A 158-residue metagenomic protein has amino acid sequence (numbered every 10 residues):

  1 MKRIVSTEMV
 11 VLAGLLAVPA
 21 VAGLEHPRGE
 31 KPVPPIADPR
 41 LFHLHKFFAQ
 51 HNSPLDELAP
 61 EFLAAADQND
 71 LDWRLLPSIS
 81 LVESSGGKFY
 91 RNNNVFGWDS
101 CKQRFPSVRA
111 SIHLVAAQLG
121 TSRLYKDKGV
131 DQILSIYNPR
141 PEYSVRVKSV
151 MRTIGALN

Functional and structural regions predicted by a protein language model:
K2-R28, C101-N158: Non-catalytic cell-wall polysaccharide-engagement segments
A22-G29, D38-L41, D70-V82, R109-L114: Phosphate-binding glycine-rich loops and adjacent basic patches that engage nucleotide phosphates, nucleic-acid
E30-L76, N158: Export/targeting segments at the very N-terminus of extracytoplasmic proteins
R40, L58-A59, R91-N94, K126-G129: N-terminal alpha-helical segment
A49, S53, D67-L71, L81-G87 (+3 more regions): Sec-exported extracytoplasmic/periplasmic mature domains
D67-D70, R74, N92, P141 (+1 more regions): Alpha-helix boundary/capping detector
P77-P106: Short, surface-exposed glycine/acidic/tryptophan-bearing loops
